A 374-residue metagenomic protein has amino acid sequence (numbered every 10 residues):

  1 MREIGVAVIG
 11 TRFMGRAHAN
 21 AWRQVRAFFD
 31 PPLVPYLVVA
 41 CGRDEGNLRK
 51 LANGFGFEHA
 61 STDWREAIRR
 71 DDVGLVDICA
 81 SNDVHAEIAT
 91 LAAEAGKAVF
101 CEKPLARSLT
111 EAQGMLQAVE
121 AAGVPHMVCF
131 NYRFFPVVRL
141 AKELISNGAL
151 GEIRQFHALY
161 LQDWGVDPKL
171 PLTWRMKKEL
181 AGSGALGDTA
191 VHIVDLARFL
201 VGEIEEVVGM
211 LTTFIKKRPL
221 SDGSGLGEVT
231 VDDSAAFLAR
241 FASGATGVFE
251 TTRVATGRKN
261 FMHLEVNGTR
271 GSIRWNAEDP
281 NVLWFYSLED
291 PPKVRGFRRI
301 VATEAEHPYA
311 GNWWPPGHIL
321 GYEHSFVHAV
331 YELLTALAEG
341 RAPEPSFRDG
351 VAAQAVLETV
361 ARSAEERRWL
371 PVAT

Functional and structural regions predicted by a protein language model:
M1-F55: N-terminal Rossmann-like dinucleotide-binding module
V25, L75-D77, S146, D290-P291 (+3 more regions): C-terminal helix-rich "cap/oligomerization" subdomain common to oxidoreductases
P35-L37, V73, I153, I204: Core-facing hydrophobic residues within beta-strands of well-ordered domains
E58-D63: Conserved SAM-binding strand-loop segment of SAM-dependent methyltransferases
G74-L75, S81-R133, G148: Beta-strand-loop-alpha-helix segment that lines the small-molecule cofactor/substrate pocket of alpha/beta enzymes
N131, K216-E228, D232, A236 (+2 more regions): C-terminal glycine/acidic-rich active-site capping loop/insertion
Y132-V229, L283, R367: Predominantly a Rossmann-like dinucleotide-binding segment in NAD(P)-dependent oxidoreductases
V191, E250-K259, Y322: Glycine-rich phosphate/pyrophosphate-binding beta-alpha loops
